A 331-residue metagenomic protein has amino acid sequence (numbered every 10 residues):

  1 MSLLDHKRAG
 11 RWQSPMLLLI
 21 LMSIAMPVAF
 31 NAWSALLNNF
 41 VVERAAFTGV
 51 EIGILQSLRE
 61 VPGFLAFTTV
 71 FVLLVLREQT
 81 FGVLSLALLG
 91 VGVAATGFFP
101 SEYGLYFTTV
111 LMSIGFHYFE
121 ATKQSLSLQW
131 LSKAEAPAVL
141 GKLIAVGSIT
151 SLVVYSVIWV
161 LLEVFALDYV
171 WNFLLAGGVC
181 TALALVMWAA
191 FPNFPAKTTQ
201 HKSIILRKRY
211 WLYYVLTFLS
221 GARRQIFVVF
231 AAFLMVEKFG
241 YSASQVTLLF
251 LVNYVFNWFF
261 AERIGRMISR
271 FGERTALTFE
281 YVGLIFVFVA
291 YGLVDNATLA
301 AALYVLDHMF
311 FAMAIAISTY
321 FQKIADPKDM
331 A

Functional and structural regions predicted by a protein language model:
A35-E51, V229-V246: Short amphipathic helix-loop junctions that connect adjacent transmembrane helices in Major Facilitator Superfamily/SLC
L37, Y118-L131, A312-D326: Intracellular juxtamembrane helix-capping segments at the cytosolic ends of symmetry-related transmembrane helices
E43-R44, F67-V75, L152-F173, A232-K238: Transmembrane alpha-helix termini and helix-breaking/packing motifs in multi-pass membrane transporters
L65-E78, L162, F260-E273: Helix-to-loop junctions at the C-terminal end of transmembrane segments in multipass secondary transporters
F81-A95, T275-A290: Structural signature of the two symmetry-related core transmembrane helices
G97-T109, Y291-L303: Helix-loop junctions at membrane interfaces in 12-TM secondary transporters
A138-S156: Glycine-rich segments within core transmembrane alpha-helices of 12-TM secondary carriers
I158-W159, G177-A196: C-terminal membrane-cytosol helix-exit motif in multi-pass small-molecule transporters
